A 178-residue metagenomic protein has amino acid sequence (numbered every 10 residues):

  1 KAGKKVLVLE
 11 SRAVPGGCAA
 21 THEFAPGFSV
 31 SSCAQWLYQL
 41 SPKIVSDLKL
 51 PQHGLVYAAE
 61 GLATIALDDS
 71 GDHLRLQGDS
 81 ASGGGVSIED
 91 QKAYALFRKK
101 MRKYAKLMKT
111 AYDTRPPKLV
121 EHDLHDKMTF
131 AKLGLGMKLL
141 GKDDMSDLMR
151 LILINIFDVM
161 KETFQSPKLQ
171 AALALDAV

Functional and structural regions predicted by a protein language model:
A2-A25: Glycine-rich FAD pyrophosphate-binding loop
A2-L7, P51-Q52, Q165-S166: Secondary-structure transition/capping motifs at alpha-helix termini and the adjoining loop/turn into the next element
V8, V30, L76: Conserved SAM-binding loop
L9-E10, S32, A171-L173: General beta-strand structural signal in soluble alpha/beta enzymes
A13-P15, L62-I65: Short active-site-proximal "capping" loops at secondary-structure junctions
T21-A63: N-terminal FAD cofactor-binding segment of flavoenzymes
A25, D68-D69: Structural motif
D69-V178: Rossmann-like flavin
